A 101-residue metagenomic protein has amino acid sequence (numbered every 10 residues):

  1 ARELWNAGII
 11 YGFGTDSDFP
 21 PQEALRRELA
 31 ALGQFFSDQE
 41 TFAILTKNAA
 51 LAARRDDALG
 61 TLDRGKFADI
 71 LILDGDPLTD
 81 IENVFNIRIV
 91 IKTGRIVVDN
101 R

Functional and structural regions predicted by a protein language model:
A1-D74: His/Asp/Glu-enriched, well-ordered alpha-helical/loop segment that forms or immediately abuts the divalent-metal
T79: Small/polar (Gly/Ser/Thr/Ala-rich) solvent-exposed segments that form structured loops/beta-strands/short helices used
V90: Short aromatic-centered micro-motifs
